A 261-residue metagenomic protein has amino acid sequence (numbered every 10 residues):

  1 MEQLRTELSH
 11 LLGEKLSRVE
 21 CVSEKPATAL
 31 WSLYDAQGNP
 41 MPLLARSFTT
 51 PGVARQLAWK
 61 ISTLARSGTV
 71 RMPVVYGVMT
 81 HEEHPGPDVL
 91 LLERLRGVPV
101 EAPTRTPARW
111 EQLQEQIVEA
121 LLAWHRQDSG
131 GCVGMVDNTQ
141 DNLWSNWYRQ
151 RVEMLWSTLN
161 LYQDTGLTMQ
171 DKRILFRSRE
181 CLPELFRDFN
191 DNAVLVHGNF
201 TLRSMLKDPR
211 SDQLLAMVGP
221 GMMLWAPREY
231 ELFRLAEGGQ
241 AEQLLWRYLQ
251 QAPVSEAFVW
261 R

Functional and structural regions predicted by a protein language model:
M1-G13, T80-E83, W110, R126-G198 (+1 more regions): An alpha-helical support segment within catalytic cores of ATP-dependent transferases
L12-E20: Conserved N-terminal boundary motif of the eukaryotic protein kinase catalytic domain
E14, T28, V70, N190-D191: Short coil/loop residues immediately preceding or within conserved phosphate-binding loops of NTP-utilizing enzyme
E20-N138: ATP-binding pocket architecture of kinase catalytic cores
P40, P87, D191-A193, Q213: Conserved catalytic motifs of the protein kinase core domain
A193-L195, T201-L202, L206-W260: Active-site Asp-x-Gly
